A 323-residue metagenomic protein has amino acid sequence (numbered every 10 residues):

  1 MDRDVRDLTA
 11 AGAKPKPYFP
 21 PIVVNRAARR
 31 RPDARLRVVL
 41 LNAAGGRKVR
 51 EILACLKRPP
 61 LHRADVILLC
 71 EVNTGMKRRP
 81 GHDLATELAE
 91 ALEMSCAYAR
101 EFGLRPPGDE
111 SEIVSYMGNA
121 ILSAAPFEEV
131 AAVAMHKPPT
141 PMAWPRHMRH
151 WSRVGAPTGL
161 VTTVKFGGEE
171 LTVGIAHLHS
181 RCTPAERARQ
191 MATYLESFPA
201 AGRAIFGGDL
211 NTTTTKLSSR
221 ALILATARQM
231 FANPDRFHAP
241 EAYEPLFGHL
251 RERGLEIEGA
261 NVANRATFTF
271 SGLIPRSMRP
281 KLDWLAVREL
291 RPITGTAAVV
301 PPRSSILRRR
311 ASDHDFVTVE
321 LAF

Functional and structural regions predicted by a protein language model:
M1-V66, E90, S95-A97, F102-F323: Active-site regions of metal-assisted phosphoester/phosphodiester hydrolases, unifying DNase/endonuclease modules
I67-V72: Acidic/histidine-rich, surface-exposed loop or edge segments in extracytoplasmic proteins
N73-E87: Membrane-embedded segments
